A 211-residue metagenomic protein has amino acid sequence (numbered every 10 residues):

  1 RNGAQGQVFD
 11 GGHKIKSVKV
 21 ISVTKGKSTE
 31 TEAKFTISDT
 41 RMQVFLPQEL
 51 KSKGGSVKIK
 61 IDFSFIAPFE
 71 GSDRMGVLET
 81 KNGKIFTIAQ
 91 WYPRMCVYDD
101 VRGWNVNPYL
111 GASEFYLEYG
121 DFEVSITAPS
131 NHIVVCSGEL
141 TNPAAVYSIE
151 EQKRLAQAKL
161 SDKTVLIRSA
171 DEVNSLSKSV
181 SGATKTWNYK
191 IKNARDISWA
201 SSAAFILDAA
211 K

Functional and structural regions predicted by a protein language model:
R1-Q7, V23-E30, G54, I59 (+3 more regions): Proteins with a high burden of low-complexity, intrinsically disordered sequence enriched in S/T/G/P/A and R, requiring
N2-G83, V173-G182, T186-W187: A surface-exposed beta-strand-loop module
M42, Q48-I133: Surface-exposed, acidic/Ser/Thr-rich flexible loop segments
Q90-W104, L110-K211: Hydrophobic helix-coil surface modules that form long, contiguous segments used for peptide/substrate interaction
